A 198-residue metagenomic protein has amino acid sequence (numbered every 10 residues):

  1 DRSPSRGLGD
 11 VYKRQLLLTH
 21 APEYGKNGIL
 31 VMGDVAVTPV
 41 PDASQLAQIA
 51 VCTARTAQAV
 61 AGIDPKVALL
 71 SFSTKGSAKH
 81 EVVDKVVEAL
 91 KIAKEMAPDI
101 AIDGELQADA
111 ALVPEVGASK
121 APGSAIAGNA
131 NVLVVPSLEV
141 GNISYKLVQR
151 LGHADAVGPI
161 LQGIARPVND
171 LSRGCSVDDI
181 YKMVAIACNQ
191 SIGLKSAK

Functional and structural regions predicted by a protein language model:
D1-Y12: Single conserved hydrophobic/aromatic residue that forms the stacking wall/gate of nucleotide- or nucleobase-binding
S5-R6, T74-K75, L138-G141: Short glycine-rich anion-binding loops that position phosphate/pyrophosphate groups of nucleotides and phosphorylated
R14-G28, Q107, L161-S176: Short, flexible loop segments at boundaries between secondary-structure elements
Y24-C52, R173-A197: Short, glycine-/small-residue-rich phosphate/pyrophosphate-handling segment
N27-M32, A36-G104, D109: Glycine-rich phosphate/diphosphate-binding loop of Rossmann-like nucleotide-binding domains
K75-A89, V113-A125, A130: Short glycine/threonine-rich loop-to-helix capping motif typified by GTGT followed within a few residues by an Asp-Pro
A125, V140, Y145-K198: Internal helix-turn-beta structural module
